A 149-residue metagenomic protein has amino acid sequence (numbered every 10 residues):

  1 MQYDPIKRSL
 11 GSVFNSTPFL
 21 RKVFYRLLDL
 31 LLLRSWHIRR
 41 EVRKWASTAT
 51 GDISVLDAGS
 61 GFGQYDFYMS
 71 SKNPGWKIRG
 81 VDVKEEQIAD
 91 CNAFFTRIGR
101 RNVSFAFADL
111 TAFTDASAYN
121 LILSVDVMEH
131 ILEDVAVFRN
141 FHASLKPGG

Functional and structural regions predicted by a protein language model:
M1-S117, L121, V125, V135-F138: Conserved N-terminal segment of class I S-adenosyl-L-methionine
T50, L132, K146: Short conserved AdoMet
G59, G148-G149: Conserved phosphate-binding and hydrolysis motifs of nucleotide-dependent enzymes
D126-H130: A short His-aromatic
A136-P147: A short glycine-rich, Lys/Arg-flanked "PGG" loop and its adjoining helix->strand segment in the class I
